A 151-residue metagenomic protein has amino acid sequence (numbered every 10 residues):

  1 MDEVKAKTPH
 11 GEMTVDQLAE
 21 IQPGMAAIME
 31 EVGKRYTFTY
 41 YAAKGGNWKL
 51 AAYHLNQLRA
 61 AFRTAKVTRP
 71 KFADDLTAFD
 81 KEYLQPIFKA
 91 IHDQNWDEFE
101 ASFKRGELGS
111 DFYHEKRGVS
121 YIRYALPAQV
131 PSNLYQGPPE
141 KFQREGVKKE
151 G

Functional and structural regions predicted by a protein language model:
M1-G151: C-terminal-biased regions
